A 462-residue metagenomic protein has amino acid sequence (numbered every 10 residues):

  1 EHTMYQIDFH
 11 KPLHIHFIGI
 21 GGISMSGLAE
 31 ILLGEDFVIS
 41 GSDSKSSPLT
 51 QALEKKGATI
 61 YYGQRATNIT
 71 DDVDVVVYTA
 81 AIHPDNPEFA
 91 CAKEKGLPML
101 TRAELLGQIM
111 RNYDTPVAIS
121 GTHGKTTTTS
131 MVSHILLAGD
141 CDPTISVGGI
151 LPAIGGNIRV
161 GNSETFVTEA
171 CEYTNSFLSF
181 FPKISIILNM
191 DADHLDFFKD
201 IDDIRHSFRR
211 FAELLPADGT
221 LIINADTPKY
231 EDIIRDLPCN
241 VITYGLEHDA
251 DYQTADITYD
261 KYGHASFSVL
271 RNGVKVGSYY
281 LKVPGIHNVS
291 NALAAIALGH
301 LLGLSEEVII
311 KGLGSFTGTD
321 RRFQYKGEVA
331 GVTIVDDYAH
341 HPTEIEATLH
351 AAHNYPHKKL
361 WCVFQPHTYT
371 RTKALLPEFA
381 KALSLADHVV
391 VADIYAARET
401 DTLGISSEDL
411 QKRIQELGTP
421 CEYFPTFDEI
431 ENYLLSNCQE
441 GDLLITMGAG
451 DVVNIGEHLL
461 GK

Functional and structural regions predicted by a protein language model:
H2-T101, L105, A255, P284 (+1 more regions): N-terminal leader/targeting and accessory segments in enzymes
Y5-H16, S24, L28-E35, Y113 (+3 more regions): Nucleotide phosphate-binding/pyrophosphate-handling subdomain across enzymes that bind or process nucleotide phosphates
D8-F9, I31, E54, T67-D71 (+5 more regions): Phosphate-binding loop of NTP-binding sites
F37-S44, L221-A225, C362-Q365, A386-A396: Short internal beta-strands
S42, Y61-Q64, L100-G107, S146-G149 (+4 more regions): Beta-strand->loop->alpha-helix junctions that form or flank phosphate-binding loops in nucleotide-handling enzymes
D71-V75, E164, E440-D442: Short acidic/histidine-rich motifs immediately flanking catalytic phosphotransfer sites in two-component signaling
A380-E440: C-terminal helical cap/extension that packs against the catalytic core of soluble nucleotide-cofactor enzymes
